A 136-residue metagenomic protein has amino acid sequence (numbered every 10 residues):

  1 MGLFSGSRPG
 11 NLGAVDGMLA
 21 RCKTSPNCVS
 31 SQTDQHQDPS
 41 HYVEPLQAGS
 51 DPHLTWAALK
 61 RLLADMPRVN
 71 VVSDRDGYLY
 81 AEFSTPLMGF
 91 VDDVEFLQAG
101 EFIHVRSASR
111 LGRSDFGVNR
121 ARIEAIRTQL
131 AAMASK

Functional and structural regions predicted by a protein language model:
G2-K136: Ser/Thr-rich, low-complexity intrinsically disordered terminal regions
